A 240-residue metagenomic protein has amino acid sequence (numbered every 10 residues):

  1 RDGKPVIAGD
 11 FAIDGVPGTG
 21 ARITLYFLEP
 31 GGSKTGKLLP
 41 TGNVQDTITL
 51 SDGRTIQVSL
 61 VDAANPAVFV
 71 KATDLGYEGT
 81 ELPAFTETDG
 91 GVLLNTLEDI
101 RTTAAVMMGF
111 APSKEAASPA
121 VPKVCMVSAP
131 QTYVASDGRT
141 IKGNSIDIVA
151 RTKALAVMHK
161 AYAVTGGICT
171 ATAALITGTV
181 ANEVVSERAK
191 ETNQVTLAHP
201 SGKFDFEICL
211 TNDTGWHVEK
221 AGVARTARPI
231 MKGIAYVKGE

Functional and structural regions predicted by a protein language model:
R1-E240: Non-transmembrane, aqueous-exposed alpha-helical and coiled segments at domain scale
